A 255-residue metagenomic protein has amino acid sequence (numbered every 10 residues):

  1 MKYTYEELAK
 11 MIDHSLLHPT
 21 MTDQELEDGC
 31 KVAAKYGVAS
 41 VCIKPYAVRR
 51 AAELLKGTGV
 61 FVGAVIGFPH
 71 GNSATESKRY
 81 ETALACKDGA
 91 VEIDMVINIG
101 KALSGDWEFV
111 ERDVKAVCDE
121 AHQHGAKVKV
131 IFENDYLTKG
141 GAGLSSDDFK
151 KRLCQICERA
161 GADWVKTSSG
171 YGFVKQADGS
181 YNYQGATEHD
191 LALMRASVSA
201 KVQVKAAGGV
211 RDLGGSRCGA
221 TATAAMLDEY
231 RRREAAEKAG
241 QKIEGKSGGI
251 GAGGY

Functional and structural regions predicted by a protein language model:
K2-Y36, Y46-V204, R211-Y255: Alpha/beta enzyme core
S40-I43: Short, hydrophobic beta-strand segments that form beta-sheet elements in well-ordered domains
